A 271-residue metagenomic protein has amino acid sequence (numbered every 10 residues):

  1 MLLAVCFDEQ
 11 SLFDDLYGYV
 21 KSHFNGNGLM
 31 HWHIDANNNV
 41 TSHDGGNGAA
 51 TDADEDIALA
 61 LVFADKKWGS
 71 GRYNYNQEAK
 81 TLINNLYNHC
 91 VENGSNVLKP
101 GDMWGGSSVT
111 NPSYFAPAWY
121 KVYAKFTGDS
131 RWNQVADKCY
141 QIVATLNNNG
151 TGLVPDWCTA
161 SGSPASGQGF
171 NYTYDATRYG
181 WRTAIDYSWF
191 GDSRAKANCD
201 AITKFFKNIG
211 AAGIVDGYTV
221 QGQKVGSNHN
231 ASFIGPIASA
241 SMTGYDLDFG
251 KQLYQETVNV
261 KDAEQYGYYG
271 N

Functional and structural regions predicted by a protein language model:
M1-D54, A60, K66-G71, D175-A176 (+5 more regions): N-terminal carbohydrate-binding/catalytic regions of secreted carbohydrate-active enzymes
G48-D52, Y73-G235, S239-D248, G267-Y268: Extended ligand-binding clefts on enzyme/binding-domain cores
A58, A64-K66, A116, Y123: Alpha-helical scaffold elements that line and support the substrate/ligand-binding pocket of soluble hydrolases
